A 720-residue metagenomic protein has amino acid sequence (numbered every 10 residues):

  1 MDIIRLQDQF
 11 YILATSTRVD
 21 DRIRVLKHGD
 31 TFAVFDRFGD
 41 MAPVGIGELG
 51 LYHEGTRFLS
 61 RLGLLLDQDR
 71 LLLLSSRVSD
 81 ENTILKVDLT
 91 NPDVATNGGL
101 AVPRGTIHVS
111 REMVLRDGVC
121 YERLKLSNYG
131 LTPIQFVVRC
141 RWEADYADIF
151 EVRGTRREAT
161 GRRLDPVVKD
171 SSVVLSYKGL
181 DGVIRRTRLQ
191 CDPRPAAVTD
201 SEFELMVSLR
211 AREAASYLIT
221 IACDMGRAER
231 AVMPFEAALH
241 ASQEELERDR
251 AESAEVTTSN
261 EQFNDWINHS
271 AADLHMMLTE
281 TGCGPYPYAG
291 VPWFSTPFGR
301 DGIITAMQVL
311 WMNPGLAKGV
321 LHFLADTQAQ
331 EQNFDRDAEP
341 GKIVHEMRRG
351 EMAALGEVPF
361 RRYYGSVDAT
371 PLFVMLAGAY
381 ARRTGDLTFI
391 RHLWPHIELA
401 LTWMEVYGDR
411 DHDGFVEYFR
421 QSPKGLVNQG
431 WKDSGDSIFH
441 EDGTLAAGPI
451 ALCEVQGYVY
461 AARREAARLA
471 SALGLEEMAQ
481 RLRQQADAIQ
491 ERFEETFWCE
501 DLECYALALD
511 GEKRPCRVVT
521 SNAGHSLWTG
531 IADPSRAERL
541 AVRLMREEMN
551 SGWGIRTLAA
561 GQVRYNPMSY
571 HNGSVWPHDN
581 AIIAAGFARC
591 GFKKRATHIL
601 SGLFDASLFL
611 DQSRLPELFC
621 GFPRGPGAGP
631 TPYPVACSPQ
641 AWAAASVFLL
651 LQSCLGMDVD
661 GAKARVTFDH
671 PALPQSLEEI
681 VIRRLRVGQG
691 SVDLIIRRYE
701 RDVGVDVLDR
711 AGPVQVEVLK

Functional and structural regions predicted by a protein language model:
M1-M276, E280-P285, V291-T296, R300-D301 (+8 more regions): Terminal accessory carbohydrate-recognition/targeting modules of carbohydrate-active enzymes
I84-P92, A101, T257-P297, H322-Y364 (+8 more regions): Extended glycan-interaction surfaces of carbohydrate-active proteins
C120, A369, V455, N522-A523: Residues that flank catalytic or metal-binding motifs in active/ligand-binding sites
L164, L175, A377, V459 (+3 more regions): The core hydrophobic/aromatic register in alpha-helical repeat solenoids, strongest for pentatricopeptide repeats
Y217-L218, A272, P371, M375 (+2 more regions): Generic structural signal for well-ordered, non-membrane alpha-helices
A231-S242, D265-H269, N313-T327, L387-E405 (+8 more regions): Extended, well-ordered alpha-helical scaffold segments
L274, L278-G282, A306, Q328 (+3 more regions): Structural motif corresponding to the C-terminal cap of alpha-helices
S295-V427, C453-Q456, Y460, S574-A596 (+2 more regions): Aromatic-rich carbohydrate-recognition surfaces in CAZymes
